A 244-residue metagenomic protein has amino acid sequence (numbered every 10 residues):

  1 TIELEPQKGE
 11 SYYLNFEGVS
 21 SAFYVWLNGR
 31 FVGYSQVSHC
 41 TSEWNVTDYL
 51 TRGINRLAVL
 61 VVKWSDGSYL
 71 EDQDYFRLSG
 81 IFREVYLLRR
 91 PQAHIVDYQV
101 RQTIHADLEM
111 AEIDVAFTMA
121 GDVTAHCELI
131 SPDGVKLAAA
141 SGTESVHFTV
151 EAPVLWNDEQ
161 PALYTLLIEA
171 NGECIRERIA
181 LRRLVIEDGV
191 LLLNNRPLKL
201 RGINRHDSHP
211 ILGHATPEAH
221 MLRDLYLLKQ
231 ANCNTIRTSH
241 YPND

Functional and structural regions predicted by a protein language model:
T1-I95, A120-D122, T235-D244: Accessory beta-strand-rich segments of carbohydrate-active enzymes
L4-E10, S42, E159-A162, V185 (+1 more regions): Aromatic- and glycine-enriched glycan-recognition loops and surfaces that form the carbohydrate-binding subsites
W26-V32, I130-D133, N171-G172, N194: Short strand-turn-strand beta-turns centered on an Asx-Gly dipeptide
G29, V85, Y164, I179 (+1 more regions): Conserved, mostly hydrophobic/aromatic
V32-G33, L137, L198: Short hydrophobic beta-strand segments in globular cytosolic domains
D48-I54, A116-D188: Extended acidic/polar, glycine-enriched regions that form or flank non-catalytic beta-rich accessory modules
P91-A120: Surface beta-strand/loop "capping" patches
Y98-Q99, L167-Q230: N-terminal carbohydrate-binding accessory modules
